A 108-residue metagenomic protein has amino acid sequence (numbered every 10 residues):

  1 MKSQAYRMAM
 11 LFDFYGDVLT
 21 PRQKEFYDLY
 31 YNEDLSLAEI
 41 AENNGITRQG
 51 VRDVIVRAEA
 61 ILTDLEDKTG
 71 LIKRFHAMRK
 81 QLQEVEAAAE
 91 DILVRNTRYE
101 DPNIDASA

Functional and structural regions predicted by a protein language model:
S3-Y15: Short, Lys/Arg-enriched N-terminal segment that forms or immediately precedes the first helix of a structured domain
P21-N32: Short amphipathic alpha helix immediately N-terminal
F26, I40-A41, V51: Hydrophobic positions on the alpha-helical face of helix-turn-helix-like DNA-binding modules
L37: Helix-turn-helix DNA-binding elements, focusing on the entry/boundary residues of the two helices that contact DNA
T47-R48: Helix-turn-helix DNA-binding motif, specifically the short coil turn and the N-cap/start of the second
V54-R57: Residues within the DNA-recognition helix of helix-turn-helix
E59-E66: C-terminal flanking helix
T69-V94: Intrinsically disordered, low-complexity basic tails/linkers immediately adjacent to helix-turn-helix/homeobox/MYB/SANT
